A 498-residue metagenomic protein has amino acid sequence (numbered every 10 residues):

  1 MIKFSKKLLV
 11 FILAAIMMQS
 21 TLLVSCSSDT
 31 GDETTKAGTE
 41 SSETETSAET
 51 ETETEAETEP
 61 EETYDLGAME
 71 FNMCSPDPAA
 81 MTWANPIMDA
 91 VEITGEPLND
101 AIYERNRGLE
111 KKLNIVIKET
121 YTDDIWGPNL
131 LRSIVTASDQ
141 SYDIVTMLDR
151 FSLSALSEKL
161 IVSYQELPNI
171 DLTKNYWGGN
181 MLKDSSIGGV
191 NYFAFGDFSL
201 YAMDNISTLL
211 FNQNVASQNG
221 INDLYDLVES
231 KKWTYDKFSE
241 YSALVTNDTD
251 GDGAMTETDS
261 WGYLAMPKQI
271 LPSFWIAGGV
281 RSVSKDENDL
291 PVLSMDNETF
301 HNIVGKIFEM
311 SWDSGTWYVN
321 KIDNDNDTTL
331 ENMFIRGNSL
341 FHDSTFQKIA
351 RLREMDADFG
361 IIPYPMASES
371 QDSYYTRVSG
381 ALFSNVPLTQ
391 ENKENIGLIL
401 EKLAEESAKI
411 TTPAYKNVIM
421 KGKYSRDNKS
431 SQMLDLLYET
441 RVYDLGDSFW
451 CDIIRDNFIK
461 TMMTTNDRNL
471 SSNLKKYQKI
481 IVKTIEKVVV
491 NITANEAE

Functional and structural regions predicted by a protein language model:
L22-S25: C-terminal motif of bacterial Sec signal peptides marking the signal peptidase cleavage site
L66-N99, I115-E119, D143-I144, Y263: Short, well-ordered beta-strand elements
C74, D139-V145, D149, I187-S207 (+2 more regions): Extracytoplasmic/periplasmic solute-binding protein
K112-G188, M333: Extracytoplasmic "Venus flytrap"/periplasmic binding protein-like
N169-W177, V228-S230, T256, R281-N302 (+1 more regions): Short, solvent-exposed loop/beta-turn-alpha elements that line the ligand-binding surface or hinge of extracytoplasmic
S239-S242, F274-D323: Glycine-centered hinge/linker elements that transmit conformational signals in sensory and ligand-binding systems
R353-G422: Extracytoplasmic/periplasmic substrate-recognition and gating elements
L388-G397, E405-E498: Conserved C-terminal helix/tail region of periplasmic/extracytoplasmic solute-binding proteins
